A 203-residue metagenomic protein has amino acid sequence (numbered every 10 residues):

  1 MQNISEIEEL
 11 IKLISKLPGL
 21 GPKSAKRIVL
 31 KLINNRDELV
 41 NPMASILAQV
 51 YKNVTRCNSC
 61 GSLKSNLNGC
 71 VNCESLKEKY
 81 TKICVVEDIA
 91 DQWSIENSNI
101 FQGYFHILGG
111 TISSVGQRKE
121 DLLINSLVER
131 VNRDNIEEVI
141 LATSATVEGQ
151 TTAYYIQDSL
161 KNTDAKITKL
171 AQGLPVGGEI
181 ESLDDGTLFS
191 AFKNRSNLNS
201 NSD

Functional and structural regions predicted by a protein language model:
Q2-I7, K16, K26-Q92: Cys/His-rich Zn2+-binding cysteine-cluster or related metal-binding knuckle/ribbon modules and their
S24, R36, V128-D203: Long C-terminal interaction/binding lobes of large macromolecular proteins
A25, S75-T143: Extended interfacial segments that mediate partner engagement and assembly in macromolecular machines
L39, A44-L47, N58-S59, V71-N72 (+7 more regions): Core recognition of P-loop NTPase motor domains used across DNA-transaction enzymes
V40, G116-E120, G149: Alpha-helix N-cap/helix-start motif
